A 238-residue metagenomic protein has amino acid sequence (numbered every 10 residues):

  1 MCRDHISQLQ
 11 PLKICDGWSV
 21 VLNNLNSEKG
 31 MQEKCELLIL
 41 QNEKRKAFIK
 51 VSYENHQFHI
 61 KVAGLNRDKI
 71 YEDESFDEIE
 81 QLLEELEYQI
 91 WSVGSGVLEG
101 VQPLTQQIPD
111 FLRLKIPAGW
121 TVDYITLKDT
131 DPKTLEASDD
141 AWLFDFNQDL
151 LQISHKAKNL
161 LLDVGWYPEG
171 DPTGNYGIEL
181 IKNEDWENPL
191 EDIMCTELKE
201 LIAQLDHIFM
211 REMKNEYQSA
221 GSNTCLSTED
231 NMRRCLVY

Functional and structural regions predicted by a protein language model:
M1-K46, N66-D77, G96-A157: Negatively charged, low-complexity tracts enriched in Asp/Glu with abundant Ser/Thr
V20, L40, I49-V51, I60 (+3 more regions): Hydrophobic beta-strand residues in large extracellular and virion-surface proteins
A47-I49, L160-L162, E191: Short beta-strand segments
K50-E54, K156, G165-E169: Short beta-strand micro-motifs enriched in acidic
Q57, N159, D171-T173: Coil-to-beta-strand transition motifs
K61-R113, G174-Y238: Mixed-charge, Lys/Arg-enriched low-complexity segments
D149-L151, L162, Y176: Residue-level detector of short, conserved catalytic/binding motifs and their immediate flanks
S154, G165, E179-I181: Residues in well-ordered beta-strands of folded domains
